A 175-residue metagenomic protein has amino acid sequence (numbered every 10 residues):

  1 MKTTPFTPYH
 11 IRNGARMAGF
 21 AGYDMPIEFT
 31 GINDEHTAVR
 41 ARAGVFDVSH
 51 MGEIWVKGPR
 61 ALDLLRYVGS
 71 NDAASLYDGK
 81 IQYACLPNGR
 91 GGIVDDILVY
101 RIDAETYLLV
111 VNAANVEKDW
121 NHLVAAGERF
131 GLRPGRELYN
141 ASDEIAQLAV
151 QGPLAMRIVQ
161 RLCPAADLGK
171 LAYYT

Functional and structural regions predicted by a protein language model:
M1-T175: Basic, glycine/lysine-rich polyanion-binding surfaces/domains
